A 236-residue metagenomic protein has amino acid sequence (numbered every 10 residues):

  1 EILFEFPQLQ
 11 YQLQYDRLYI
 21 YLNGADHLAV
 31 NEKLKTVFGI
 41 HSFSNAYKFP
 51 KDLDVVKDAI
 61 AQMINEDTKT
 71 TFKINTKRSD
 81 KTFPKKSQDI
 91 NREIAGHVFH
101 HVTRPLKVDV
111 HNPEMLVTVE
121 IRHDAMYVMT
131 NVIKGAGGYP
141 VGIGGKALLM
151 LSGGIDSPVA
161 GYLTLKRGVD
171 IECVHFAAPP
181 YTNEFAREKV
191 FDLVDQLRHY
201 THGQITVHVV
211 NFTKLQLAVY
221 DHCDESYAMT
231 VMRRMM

Functional and structural regions predicted by a protein language model:
E1-L148, P158-K214: RNA-binding accessory domains that recognize and position tRNA/RNA substrates
G154: Conserved G/P- and acidic residue-centered "switch" motifs that form tight phosphate/ATP-binding loops in soluble
V209, L215-M236: Conserved adenosine/adenylate-binding substructure
